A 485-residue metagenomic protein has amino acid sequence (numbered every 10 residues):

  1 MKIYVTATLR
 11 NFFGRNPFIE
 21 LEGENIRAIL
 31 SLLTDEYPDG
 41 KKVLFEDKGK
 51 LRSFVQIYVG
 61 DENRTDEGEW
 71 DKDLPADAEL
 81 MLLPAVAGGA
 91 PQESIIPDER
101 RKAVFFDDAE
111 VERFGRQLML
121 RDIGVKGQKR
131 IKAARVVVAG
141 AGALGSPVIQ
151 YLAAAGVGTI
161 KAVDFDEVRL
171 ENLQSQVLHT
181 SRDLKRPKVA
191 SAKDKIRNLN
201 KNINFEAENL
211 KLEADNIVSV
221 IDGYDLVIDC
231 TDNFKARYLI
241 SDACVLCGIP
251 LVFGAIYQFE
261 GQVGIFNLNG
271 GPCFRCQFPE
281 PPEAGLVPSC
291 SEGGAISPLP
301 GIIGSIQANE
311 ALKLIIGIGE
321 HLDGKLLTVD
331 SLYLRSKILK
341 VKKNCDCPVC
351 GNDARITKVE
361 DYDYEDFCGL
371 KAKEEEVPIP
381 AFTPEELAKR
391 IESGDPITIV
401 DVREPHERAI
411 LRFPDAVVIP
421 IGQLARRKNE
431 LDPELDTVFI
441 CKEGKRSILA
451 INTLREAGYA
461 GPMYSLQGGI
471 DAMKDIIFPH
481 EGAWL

Functional and structural regions predicted by a protein language model:
M1-E93: Ubiquitin-like/PB1-type beta-grasp interaction modules and other compact soluble beta-rich domains
V86-A87, A143-S146, Y151, V157 (+4 more regions): Residue-level detector of alpha-helix initiation sites
Q92-V137, D363-K371, E375: N-terminal charged helix/coil linker that caps or initiates catalytic domains
S94-R101, R335-I338, K342, V349-I397 (+2 more regions): Rhodanese-like catalytic fold shared by cysteine-dependent sulfurtransferases and DSP/PTP-type phosphatases
F105, V163-N200: Glycine-rich phosphate-binding loop and adjoining beta1-alpha1-beta2 segment of Rossmann-like nucleotide-binding folds
G127-A153, T159-D164: Glycine-rich adenosine-cofactor-binding loop
K201-A214, V218-I303, I316, Y333 (+3 more regions): E1/E1-like adenylate-forming module used to activate ubiquitin-like modifiers and sulfur-carrier proteins
S305-E320: Oxidoreductase and adenylate-handling cofactor-binding alpha/beta cores
